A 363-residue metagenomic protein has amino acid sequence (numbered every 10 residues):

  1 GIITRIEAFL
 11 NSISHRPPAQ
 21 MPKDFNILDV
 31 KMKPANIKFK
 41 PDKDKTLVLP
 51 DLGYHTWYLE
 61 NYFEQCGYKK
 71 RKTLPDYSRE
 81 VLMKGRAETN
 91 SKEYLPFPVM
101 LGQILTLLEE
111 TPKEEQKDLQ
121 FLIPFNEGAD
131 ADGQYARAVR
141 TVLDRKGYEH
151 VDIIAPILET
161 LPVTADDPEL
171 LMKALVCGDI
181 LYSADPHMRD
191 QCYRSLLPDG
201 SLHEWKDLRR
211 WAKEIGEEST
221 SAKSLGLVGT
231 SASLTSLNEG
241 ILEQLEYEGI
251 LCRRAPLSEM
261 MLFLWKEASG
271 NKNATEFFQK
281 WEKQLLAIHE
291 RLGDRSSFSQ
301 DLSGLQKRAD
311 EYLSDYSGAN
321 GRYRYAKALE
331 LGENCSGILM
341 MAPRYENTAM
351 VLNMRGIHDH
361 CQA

Functional and structural regions predicted by a protein language model:
G1-A363: An N-terminal assembly and electron-transfer interface module characteristic of large anaerobic redox and radical
